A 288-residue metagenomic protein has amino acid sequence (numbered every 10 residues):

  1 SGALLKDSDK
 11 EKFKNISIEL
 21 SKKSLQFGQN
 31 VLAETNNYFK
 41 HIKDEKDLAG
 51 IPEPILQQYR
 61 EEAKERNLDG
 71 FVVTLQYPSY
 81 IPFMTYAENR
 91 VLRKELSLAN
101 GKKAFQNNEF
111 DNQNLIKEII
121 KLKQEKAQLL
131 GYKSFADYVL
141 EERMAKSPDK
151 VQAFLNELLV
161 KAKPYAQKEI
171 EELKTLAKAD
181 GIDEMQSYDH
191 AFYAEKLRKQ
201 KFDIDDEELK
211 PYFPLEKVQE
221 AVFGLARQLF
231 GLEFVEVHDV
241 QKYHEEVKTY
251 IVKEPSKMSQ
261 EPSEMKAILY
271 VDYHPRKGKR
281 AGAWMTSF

Functional and structural regions predicted by a protein language model:
G2-N15, K103-A136: A conserved hydrophobic secondary-structure block that centers on an alpha-helix together with its immediately flanking
L5, M84, N107-N114, K150 (+1 more regions): Conserved aromatic-histidine-acidic binding/catalytic patches
D9-K12, L92, L115, V218 (+1 more regions): Stable alpha-helical elements in mature extracytoplasmic
K14, E19-K22, Q29, A33-T74 (+2 more regions): Active-site-proximal, well-structured secondary-structure segments within enzyme catalytic domains
V73-Y80, L98-N114: Short, charged, low-complexity loops and linkers
Y77-I81, T85-R90, Y273-P275: His/Glu-rich zincin catalytic helix
S79-F83, F105-E109, L140-D149: Second-shell loop/turn segments in exported
Y86-A104, E142: Short, charge-rich amphipathic alpha-helices with coiled-coil/heptad character
